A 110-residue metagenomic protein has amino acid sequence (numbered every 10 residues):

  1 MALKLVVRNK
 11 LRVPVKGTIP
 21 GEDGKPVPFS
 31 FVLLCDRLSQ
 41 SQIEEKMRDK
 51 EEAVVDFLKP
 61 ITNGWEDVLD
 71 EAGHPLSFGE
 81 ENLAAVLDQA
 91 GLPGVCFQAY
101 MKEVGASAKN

Functional and structural regions predicted by a protein language model:
M1-R48: Short, charged/polar N-terminal "headpieces" of proteins
K25-F29, R37-N110: Short, surface-exposed, charged amphipathic helix/loop patches that serve as local interaction elements
